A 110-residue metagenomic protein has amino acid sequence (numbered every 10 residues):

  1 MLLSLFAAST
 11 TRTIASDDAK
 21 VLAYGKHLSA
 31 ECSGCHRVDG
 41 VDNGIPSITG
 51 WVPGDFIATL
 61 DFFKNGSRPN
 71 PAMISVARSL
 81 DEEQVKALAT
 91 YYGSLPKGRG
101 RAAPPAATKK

Functional and structural regions predicted by a protein language model:
M1-A8: Bacterial N-terminal signal peptides
A8-S29, G44, K97, R101-K110: Electrostatic cytochrome c docking/interface patches
L22, K26, G40-P69, I74-R78: Gly/Gly-Pro-rich "capping" loops immediately C-terminal to redox-active cysteine motifs in periplasmic/lumenal
A30-D39, L88: The canonical Cys-X-X-Cys-His
R78-T108: C-terminal capping alpha-helices of c-type cytochrome domains
